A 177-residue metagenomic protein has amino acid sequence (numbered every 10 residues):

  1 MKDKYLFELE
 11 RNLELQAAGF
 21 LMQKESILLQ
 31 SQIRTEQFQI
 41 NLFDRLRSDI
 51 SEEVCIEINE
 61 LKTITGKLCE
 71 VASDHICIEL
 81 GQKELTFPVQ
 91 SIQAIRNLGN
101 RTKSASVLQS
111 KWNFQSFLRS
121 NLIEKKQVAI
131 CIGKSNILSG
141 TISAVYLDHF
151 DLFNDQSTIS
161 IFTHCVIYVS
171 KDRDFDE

Functional and structural regions predicted by a protein language model:
M1-T65, C69-S139, S143-H149, F153-E177: Short glycine-rich, low-complexity segments
